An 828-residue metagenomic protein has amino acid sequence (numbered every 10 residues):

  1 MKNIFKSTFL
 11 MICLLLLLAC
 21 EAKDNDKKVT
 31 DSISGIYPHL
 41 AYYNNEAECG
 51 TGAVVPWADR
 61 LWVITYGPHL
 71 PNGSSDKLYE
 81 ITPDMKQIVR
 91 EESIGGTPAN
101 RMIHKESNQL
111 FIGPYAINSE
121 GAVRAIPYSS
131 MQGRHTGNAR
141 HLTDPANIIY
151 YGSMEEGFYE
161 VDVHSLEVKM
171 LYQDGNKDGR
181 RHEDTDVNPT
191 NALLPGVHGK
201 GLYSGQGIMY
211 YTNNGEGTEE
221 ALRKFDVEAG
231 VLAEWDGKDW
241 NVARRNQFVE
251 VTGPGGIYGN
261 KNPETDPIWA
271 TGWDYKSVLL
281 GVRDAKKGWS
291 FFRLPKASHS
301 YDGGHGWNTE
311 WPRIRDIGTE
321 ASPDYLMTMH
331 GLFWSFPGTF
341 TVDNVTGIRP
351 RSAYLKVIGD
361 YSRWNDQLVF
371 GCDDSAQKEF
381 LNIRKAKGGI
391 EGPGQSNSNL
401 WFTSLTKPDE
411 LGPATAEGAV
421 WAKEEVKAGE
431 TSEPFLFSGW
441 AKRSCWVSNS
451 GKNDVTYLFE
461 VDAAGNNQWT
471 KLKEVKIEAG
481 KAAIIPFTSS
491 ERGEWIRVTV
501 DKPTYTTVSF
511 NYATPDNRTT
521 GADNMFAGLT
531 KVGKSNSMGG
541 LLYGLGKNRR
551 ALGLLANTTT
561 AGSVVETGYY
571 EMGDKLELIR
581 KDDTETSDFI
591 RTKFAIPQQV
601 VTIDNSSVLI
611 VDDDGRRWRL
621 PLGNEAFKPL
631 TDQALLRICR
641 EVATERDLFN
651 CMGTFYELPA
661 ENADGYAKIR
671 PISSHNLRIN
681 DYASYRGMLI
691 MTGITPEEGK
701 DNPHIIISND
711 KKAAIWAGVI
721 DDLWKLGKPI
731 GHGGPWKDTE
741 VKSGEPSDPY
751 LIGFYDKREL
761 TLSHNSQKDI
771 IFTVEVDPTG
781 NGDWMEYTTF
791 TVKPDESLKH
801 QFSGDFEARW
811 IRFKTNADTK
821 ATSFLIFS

Functional and structural regions predicted by a protein language model:
L40-D76, G95-M102, P434-L436, R443 (+1 more regions): Beta-strand-rich domains and repeat architectures in extracellular enzymes and scaffolds, especially beta-propellers
E46-A53, S93-S107, S130-N147, G175-Q206 (+8 more regions): Repeated scaffold domains used in trafficking and secretory/extracellular systems, primarily beta-propellers
W62-G95, G113-P127, D162, Y172 (+1 more regions): Beta-propeller domains
P68-N72, I117, E156-G157, E216-E219 (+4 more regions): Short glycine/acidic-enriched loop and turn motifs that connect beta-strands
D76-P83, L222-K238, L280-D284, S335 (+3 more regions): Beta-propeller blade signature
I268-A270, V278, L294-T341, F435-S438 (+2 more regions): Loop/turn-rich, solvent-exposed surfaces of beta-rich toroidal or solenoidal domains
D360-A422, D681-E740: Blade-level signature of beta-propeller repeat domains, shared across WD40, Kelch, NHL, RCC1 and BNR/Asp-box propellers
S489-T506, G804-T819: Noncatalytic modules at the cell exterior or secretory-pathway interfaces, chiefly beta-strand-rich lectin/adhesion
